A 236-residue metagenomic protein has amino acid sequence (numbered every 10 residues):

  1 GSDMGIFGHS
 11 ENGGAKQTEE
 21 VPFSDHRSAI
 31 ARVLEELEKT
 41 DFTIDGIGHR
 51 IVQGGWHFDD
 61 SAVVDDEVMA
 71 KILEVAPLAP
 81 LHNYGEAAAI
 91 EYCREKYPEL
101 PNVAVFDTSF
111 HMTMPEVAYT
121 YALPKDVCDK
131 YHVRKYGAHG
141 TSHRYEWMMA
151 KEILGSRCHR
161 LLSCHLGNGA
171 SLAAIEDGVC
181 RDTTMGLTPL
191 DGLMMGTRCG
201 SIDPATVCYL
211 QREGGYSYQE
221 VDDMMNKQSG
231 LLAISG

Functional and structural regions predicted by a protein language model:
S2-F42, V63, V68-L78, H82: N-terminal phosphate-binding loop and adjacent alpha-helix
R32, K71, A88-E95, Y145-E152 (+3 more regions): Alpha-helical scaffold segments in soluble metabolic enzymes
L37-H82, V103, S109-A118: Short beta-strand-loop/turn "lid" adjacent to the catalytic site in phosphate-handling enzymes
K71-A89, C93, Y131-V133, G140-R144: A gly/proline- and charged-residue-enriched helix-loop-helix capping module
Y97-E99, S171: Non-transmembrane, aqueous-exposed alpha-helical and coiled segments at domain scale
F110-E213: Glycine-rich phosphate-binding loop of actin/hexokinase-like ATP-binding domains
E213-G236: A mobile "lid/hinge" subdomain adjacent to the ATP/sugar-phosphate binding pocket shared across diverse ATP-dependent
